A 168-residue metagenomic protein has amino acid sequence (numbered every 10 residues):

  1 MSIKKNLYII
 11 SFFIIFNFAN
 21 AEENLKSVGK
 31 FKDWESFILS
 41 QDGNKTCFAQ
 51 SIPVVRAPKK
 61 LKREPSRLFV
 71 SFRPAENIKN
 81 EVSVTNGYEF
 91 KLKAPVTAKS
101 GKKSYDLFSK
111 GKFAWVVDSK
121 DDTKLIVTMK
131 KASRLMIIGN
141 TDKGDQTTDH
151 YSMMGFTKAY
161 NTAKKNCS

Functional and structural regions predicted by a protein language model:
M1-K5: Positively charged n-region of N-terminal signal peptides that target proteins for export
N6-F16: Sec-dependent N-terminal signal peptides
A21-S168: A generic "folded-domain core" signal
